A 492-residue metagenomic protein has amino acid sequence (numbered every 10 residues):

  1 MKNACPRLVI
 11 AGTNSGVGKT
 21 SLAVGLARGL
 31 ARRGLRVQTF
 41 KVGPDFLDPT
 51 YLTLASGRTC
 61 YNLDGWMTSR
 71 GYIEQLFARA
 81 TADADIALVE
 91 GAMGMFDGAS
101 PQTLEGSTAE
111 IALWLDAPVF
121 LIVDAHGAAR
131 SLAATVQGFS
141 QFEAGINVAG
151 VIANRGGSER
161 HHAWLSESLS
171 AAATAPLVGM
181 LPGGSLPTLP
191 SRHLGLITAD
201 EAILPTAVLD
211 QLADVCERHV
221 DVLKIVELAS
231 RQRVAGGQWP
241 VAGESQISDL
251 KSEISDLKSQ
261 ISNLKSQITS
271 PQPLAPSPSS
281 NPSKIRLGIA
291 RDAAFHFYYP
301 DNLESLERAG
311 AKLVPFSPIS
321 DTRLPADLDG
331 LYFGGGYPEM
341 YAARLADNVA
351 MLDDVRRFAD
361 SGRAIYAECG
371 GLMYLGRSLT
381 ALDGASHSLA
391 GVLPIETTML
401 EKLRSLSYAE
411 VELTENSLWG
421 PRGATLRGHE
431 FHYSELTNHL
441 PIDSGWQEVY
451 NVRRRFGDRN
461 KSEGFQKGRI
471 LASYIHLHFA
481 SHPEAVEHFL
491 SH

Functional and structural regions predicted by a protein language model:
M1, V234-P282: Intrinsic disorder/low-complexity segments
K2-L115, V119, V123-G150, G157-A163: ATP-dependent carboxylate-amine ligase catalytic core
A112, S283, F295-V314, P325 (+2 more regions): C-terminal and late-domain segments of enzyme folds
A117, A175, D360-A364: A short helix->loop->beta-strand "cap" motif at the edges of active sites that frequently abuts
A129-W239, G243: Internal gly/pro-rich beta-alpha loop/helix module that stabilizes soluble enzyme cofactors or their anionic handles
A199-W239, N281-P282, R291-F295, S462-H492: Acyltransferase
S283-V349, D353-D360: Phosphate-binding active sites in nucleotide-utilizing proteins
P338-W419: Cysteine-nucleophile active-site neighborhood
